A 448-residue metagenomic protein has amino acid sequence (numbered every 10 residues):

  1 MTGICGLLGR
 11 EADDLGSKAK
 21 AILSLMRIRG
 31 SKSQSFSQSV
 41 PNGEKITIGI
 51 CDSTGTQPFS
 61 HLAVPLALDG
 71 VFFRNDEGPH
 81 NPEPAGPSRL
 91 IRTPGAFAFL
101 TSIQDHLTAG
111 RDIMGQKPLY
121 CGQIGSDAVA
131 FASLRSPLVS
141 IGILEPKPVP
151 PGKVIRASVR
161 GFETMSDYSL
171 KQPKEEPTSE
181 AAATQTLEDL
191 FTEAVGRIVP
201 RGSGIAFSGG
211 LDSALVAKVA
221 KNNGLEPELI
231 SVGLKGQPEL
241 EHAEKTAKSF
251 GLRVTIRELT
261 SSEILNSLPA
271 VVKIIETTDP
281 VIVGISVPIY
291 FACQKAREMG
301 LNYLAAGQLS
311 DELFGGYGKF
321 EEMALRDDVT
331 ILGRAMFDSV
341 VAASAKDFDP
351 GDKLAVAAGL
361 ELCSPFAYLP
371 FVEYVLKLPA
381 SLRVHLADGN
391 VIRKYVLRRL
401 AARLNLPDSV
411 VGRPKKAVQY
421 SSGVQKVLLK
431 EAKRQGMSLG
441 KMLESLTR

Functional and structural regions predicted by a protein language model:
M1-I141, G152-L259, A270, I274: N-terminus-centric sequence/structural signature that marks the extreme N-terminus and adjacent "lid/interface" module
D13, H106-T108, E176-L404, V418-E431: ATP-dependent adenylate-handling active sites, centered on carboxylate activation for C-N bond formation
E83-G86, H385-L386, N405-A417: Short, surface-exposed acidic
R135, P146-G152, M442-T447: A recognition module on extended beta-rich or small alphabeta surfaces enriched in W/G with H and D/E
S140-P148, P280-V283: Conserved ATP-binding loop and adjacent catalytic segment of the adenylate-forming AMP-binding
P148-A157, L304, A402: Structured, non-catalytic alpha/beta "coupling" segments that mediate domain-domain communication and provide generic
K319, P407-R448: PAPS-dependent sulfotransferase catalytic core
